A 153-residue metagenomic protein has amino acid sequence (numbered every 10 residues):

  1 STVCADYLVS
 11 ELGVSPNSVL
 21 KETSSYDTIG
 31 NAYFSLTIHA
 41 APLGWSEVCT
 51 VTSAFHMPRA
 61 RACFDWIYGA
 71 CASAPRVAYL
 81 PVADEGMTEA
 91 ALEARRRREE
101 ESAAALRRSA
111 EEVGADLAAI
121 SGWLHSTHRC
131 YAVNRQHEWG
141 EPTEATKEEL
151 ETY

Functional and structural regions predicted by a protein language model:
S1-A105: A structural signal for short, hydrophobic/glycine-enriched beta-strand patches
E85-Y153: A structured, mid-to-C-terminal "fold-capping" secondary-structure block
